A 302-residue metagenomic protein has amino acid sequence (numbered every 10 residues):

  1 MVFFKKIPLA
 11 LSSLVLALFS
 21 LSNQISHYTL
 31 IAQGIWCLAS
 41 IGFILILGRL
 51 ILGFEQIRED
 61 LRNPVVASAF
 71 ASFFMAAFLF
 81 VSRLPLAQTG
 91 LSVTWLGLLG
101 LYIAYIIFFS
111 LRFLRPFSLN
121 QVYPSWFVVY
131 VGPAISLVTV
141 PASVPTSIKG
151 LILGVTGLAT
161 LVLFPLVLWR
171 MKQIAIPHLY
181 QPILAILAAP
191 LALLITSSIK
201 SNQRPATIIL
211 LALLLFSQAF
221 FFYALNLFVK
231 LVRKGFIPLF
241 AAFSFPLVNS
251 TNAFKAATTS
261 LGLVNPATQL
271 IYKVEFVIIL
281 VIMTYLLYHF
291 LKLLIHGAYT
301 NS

Functional and structural regions predicted by a protein language model:
M1-S20, F54-L79, W95, L111-V138 (+5 more regions): Juxtamembrane helix-loop boundaries in multi-pass membrane proteins
A17-Q24, L38-L50, V167-R170, L193-N301: C-terminal transmembrane-bundle signature of multipass membrane proteins, characterized by strong activation on
S22-H27, L79-A87, L137-V144, T196-Q203 (+1 more regions): Hydrophobic alpha-helical transmembrane segments
N23-G34, I57, L86-G90, P141-L151 (+2 more regions): Extended, compositionally biased regions that are outside compact catalytic cores
S26-S92: Membrane helical hairpin/interfacial module
I31-I44, T89-I103, T146-L161, T207-Q218 (+1 more regions): Structural signature of hydrophobic alpha-helical transmembrane segments
L96-R115, V162-K172, L227, I282-H289: Hydrophobic alpha-helical transmembrane segments and immediately flanking/interface helices in integral membrane
G97, W126-F221, N226: Generic multipass alpha-helical transmembrane bundles of integral membrane proteins
